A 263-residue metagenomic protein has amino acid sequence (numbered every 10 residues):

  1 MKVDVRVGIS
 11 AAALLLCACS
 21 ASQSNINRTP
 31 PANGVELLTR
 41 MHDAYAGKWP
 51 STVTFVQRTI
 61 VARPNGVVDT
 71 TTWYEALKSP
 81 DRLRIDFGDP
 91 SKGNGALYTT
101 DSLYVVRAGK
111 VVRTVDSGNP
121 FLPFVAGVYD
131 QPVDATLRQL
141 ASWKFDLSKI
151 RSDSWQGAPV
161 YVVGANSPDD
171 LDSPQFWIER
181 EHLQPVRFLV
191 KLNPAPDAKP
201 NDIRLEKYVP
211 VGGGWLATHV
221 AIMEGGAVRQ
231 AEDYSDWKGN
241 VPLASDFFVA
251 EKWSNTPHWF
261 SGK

Functional and structural regions predicted by a protein language model:
M1-I9: Bacterial N-terminal signal peptides that target proteins for export
L16-A18: C-terminal motif of bacterial Sec signal peptides marking the signal peptidase cleavage site
S20-S22: Bacterial signal peptide processing site
N25-T39, W49, S102-D172, H182 (+2 more regions): Flexible, processing/modification-adjacent segments and terminal tails in exported/periplasmic/extracellular proteins
I26-P30, G34-V112, S148-K149: N-terminal mature ectodomain segment of secretory-pathway/periplasmic proteins
T70-W73, G95-T100, R113-F121, N201-R204 (+1 more regions): Short amphipathic beta-strand/extended segments with alternating polar/hydrophobic composition
S79-I85, L122-V128, P210-G213, G239-F247: Short, surface-exposed linear segments at secondary-structure transitions and domain or protein termini
K92, Q156-E251: Gly/Pro-enriched, hydrophobic low-complexity segments that function as extracytoplasmic propeptides/linkers
